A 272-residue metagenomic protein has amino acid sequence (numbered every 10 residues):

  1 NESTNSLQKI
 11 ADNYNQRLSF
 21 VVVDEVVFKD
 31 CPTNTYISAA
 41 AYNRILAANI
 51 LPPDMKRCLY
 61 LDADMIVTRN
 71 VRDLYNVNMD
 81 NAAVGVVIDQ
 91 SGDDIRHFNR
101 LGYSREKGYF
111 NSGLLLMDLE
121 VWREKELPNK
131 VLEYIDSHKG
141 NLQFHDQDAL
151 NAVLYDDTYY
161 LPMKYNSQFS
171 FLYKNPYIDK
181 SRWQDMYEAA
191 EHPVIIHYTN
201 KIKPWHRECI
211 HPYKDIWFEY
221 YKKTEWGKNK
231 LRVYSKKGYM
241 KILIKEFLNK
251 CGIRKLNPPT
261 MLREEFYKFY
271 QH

Functional and structural regions predicted by a protein language model:
E2-L51: Active-site-proximal specificity loops/subdomain of glycosyltransferases
T4-Q8, P53, T68-M79, P128: Short alpha-helix within the catalytic core of nucleotide-sugar-dependent glycosyltransferases
C58: Short aromatic/hydrophobic "clamp" motif used to bind/position activated sugar donors
L61: Catalytic metal- and UDP-sugar-binding loop of GT-A-like glycosyltransferases, i.e., residues flanking the conserved
M65-L101: Conserved donor-nucleotide/metal-binding helix-loop-beta segment in metal-dependent transferases, i.e., the alpha-helix
S104-L114: A recurrent flexible, glycine/aromatic-enriched loop bordering the glycosyltransferase active site that acts as
G113-W122: Short glycine- and hydrophobic/aromatic-rich loop-to-beta-strand nucleating segment in the catalytic cores
E124-H272: A glycosyltransferase accessory/donor-loop signature
